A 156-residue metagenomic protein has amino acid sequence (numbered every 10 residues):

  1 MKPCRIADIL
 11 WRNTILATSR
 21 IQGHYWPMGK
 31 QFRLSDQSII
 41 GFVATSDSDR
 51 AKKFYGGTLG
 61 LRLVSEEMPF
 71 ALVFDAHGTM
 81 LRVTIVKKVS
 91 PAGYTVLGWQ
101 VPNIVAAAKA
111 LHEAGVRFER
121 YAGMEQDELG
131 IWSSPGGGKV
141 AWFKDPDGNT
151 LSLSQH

Functional and structural regions predicted by a protein language model:
A7-D8, A17: Acidic, Ala/Val/Gly-enriched low-complexity intrinsically disordered segments
S19-R50, M80, Y94-L97, S154-H156: N-terminal beta-strand motif that seeds the catalytic metal site of vicinal oxygen chelate
S35-S38, F42-L81, K88, A106: Core segments of cupin and vicinal oxygen chelate
S46-D49, L97-T150, Q155-H156: Vicinal oxygen chelate
